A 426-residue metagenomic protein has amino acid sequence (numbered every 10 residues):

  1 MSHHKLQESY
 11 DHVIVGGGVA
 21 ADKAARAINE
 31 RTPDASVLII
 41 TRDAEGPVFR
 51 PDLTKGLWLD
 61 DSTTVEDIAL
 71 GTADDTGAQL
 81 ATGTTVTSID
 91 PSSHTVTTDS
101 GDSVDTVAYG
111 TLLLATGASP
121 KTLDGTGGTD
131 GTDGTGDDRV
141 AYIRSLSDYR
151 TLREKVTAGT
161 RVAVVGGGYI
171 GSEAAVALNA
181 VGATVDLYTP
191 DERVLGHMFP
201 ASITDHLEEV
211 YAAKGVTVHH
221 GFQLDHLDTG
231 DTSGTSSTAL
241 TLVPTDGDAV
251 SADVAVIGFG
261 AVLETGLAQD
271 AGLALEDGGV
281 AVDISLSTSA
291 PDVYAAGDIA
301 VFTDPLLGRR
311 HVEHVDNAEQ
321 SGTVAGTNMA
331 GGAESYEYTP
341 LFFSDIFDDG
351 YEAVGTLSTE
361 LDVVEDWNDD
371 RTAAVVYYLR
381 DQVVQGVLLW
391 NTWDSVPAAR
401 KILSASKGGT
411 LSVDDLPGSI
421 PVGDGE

Functional and structural regions predicted by a protein language model:
S2-H3, E8-Y10, I299-S395: Mid-to-C-terminal Rossmann-like scaffold of FAD/NAD(P)H-dependent oxidoreductases
S2-Q79, A177-M198: Beta1-alpha1 glycine-rich phosphate/pyrophosphate-binding loop at the start of Rossmann-like nucleotide-binding domains
I14, G18-V19, A44, A118-P120 (+4 more regions): Residue-level detector of alpha-helix initiation sites
I14-V15, V107-G117, V250-G260, G322: Short hydrophobic core segments
D34-S36, G77-S103, V107, V181-I284: A Rossmann-like FAD-binding core segment of flavoenzymes
T116-V181: Glycine-rich dinucleotide-binding loop and its adjacent helix/turn
G136-T160, G234, L242-V243, A249-E319 (+1 more regions): FAD-site-proximal beta/loop scaffold in flavoenzymes
D248-L273, D349-E426: C-terminal catalytic lobe of FAD-dependent flavoproteins
